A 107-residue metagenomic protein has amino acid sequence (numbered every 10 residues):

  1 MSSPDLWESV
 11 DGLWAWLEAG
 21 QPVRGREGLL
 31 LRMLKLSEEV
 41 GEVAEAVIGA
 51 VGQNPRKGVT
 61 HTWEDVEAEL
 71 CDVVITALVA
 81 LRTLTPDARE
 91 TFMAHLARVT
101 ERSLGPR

Functional and structural regions predicted by a protein language model:
M1-R107: Flexible "arm" and connector segments at domain edges
